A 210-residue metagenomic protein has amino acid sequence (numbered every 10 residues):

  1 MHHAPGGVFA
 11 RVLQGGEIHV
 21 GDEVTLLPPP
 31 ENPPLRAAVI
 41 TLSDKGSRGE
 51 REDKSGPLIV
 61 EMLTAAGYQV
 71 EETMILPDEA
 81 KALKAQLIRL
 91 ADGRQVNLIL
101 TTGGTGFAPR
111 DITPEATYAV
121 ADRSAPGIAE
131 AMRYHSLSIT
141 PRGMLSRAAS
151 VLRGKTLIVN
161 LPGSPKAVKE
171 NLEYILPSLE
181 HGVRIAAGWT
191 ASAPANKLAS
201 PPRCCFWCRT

Functional and structural regions predicted by a protein language model:
M1-H3, P30-P33, D92, G143 (+2 more regions): Solvent-exposed alpha-helices and their adjacent loops that cap or buttress functional pockets in soluble metabolic
M1-P33: Metal-cofactor-dependent catalytic cores
G21, L27-A37, M62-A65, Q95 (+2 more regions): SAM-dependent methyltransferases
N32-D78, A82: Glycine-rich phosphate/diphosphate-binding loop of Rossmann-like nucleotide-binding domains
I40-T41, T101-T102, N160-P162: Short beta-strand segments
E50-K54, A85, I112, E170-Y174: Generic recognition of short, well-ordered alpha-helical segments
E61-T64, Q69-T101, G106-V120: N-terminal small/polar loop signature for handling phosphorylated ligands or for N-terminal nucleophile
T113-R209: Proline/glycine-rich low-complexity loops and linkers
